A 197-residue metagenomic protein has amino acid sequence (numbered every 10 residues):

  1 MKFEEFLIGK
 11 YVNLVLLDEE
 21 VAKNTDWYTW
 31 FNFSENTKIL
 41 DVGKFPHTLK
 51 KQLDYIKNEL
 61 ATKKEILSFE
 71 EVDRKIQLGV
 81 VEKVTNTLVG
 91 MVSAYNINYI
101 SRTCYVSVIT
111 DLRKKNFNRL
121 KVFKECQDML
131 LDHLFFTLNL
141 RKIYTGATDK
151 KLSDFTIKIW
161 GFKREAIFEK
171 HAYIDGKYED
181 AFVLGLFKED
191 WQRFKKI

Functional and structural regions predicted by a protein language model:
M1-K115, H171, K177-I197: GNAT-family acyltransferases
A22, K151-L152: Short alpha-helical
S34-E35, L138, W160: Structural motif
Y105, K142, L152, I159: Amphipathic alpha-helical recognition patches that constitute DNA-binding helices
T110, D149-K151: Active-site-proximal loop/turn and secondary-structure-junction residues that shape catalytic pockets, frequently
F117-H133, F155, I159: Conserved acetyl-CoA-binding loop-helix of GNAT-fold acetyltransferases
F136-G146: Conserved GNAT acetyl-CoA-binding A-motif
Y144-A147, K163-E179: Conserved catalytic-core motifs of GNAT/GCN5-like acyltransferases
